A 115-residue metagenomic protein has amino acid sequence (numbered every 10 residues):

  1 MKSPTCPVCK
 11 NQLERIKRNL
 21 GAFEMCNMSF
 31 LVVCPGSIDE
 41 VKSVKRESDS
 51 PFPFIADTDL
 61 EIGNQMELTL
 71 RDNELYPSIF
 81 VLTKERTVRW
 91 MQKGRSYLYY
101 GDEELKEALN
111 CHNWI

Functional and structural regions predicted by a protein language model:
M1-R18: Conserved redox-active cysteine motifs that mediate thiol-disulfide chemistry, especially di-cysteine Cys-X(1-2)-Cys
K2, P35, K84: Cofactor-binding loop segments of dinucleotide-utilizing enzymes, especially the Rossmann-like FAD- and NAD(P)+-binding
M28-P35: Short internal beta-strands
L31, K42-Y76: Short, internal strand/loop/helix patches that form the active-site neighborhood or redox-interaction surface
S37-D39: Short, polar loop motifs at secondary-structure junctions
Y76-I115: Thiol-/selenol-based redox modules, centered on thioredoxin-like and closely related oxidoreductase domains
